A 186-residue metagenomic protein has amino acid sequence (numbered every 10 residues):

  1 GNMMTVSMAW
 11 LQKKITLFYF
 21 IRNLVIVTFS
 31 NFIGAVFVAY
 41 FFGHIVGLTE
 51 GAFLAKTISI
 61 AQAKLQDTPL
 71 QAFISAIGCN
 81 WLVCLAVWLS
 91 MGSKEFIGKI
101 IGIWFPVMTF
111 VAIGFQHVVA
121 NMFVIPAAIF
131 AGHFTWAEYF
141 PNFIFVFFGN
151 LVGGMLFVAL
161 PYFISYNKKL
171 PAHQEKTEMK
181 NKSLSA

Functional and structural regions predicted by a protein language model:
G1-L184: Alpha-helical transmembrane segments and their helix-helix packing motifs
